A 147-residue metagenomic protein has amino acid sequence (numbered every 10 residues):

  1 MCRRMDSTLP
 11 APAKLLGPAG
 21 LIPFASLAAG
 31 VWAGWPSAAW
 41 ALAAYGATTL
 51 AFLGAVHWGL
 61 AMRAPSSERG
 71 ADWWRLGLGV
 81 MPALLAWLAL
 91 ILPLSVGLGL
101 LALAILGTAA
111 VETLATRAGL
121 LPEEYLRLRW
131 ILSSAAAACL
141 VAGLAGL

Functional and structural regions predicted by a protein language model:
R3-A19: N-terminal membrane topogenic signal
R3-D6, G54-S67, A110-E123: C-terminal ends of transmembrane helices
A19-L27, R75-W87, L128-L144: Small-residue-rich segments of transmembrane alpha-helices in multi-pass membrane proteins, especially helix faces
A28-W35, W58-A61, P65, W87-L94 (+2 more regions): Transmembrane helix-loop junctions and nearby membrane-interface residues
W35-S66: Short, well-structured hydrophobic secondary-structure segments
A39-A43, G70-W74, P122-L128: Non-cytosolic membrane-interface motifs at loop->transmembrane helix junctions
L88-G107: Transmembrane helix-loop-helix
L106-L147: A generic hydrophobic-segment detector
